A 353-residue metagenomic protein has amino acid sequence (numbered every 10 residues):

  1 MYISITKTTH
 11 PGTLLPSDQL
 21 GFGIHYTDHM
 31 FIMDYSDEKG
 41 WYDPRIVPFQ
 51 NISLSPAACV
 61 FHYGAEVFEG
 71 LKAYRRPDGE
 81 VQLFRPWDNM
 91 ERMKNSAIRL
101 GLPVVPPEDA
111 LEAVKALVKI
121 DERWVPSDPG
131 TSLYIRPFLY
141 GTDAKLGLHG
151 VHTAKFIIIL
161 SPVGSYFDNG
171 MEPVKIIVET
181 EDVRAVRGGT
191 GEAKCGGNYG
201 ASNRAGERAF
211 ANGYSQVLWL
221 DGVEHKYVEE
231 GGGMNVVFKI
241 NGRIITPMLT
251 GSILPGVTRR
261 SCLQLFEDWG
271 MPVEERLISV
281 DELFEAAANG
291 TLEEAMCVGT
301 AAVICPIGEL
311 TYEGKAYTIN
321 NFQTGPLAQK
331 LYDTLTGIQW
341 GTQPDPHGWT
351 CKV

Functional and structural regions predicted by a protein language model:
M1-L117, K145-V353: Helix-start/capping segments and mature chain N-termini
I120, Y140-T142: Intrinsically disordered, low-complexity linker/loop segments enriched in Gly/Pro and charged/polar residues
R123-D128, L148-G150: Short, charge-rich binding segments
P126-R136, Y140: Extended, Lys/Arg-enriched charged tracts that mediate electrostatic binding to polyanionic substrates
